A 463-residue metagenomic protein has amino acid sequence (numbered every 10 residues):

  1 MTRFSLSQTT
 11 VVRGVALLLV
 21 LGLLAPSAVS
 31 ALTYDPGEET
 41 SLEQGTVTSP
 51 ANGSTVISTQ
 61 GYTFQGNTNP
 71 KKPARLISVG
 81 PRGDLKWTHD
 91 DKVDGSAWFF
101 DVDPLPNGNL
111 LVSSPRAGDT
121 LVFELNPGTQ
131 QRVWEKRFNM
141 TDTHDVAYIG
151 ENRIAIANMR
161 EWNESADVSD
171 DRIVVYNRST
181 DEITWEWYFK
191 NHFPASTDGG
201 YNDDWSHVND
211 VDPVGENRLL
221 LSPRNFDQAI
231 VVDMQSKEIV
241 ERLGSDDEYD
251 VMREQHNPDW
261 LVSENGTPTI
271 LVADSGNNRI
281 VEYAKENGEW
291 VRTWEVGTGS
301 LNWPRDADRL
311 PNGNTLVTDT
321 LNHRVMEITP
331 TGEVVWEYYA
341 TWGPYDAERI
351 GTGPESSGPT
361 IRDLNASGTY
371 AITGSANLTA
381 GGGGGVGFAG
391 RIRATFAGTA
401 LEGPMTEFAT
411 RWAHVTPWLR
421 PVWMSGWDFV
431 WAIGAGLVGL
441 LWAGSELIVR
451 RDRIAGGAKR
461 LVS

Functional and structural regions predicted by a protein language model:
M1-G37, L42, S425-S463: Secretory targeting signatures
S49-N52, P104-N107, Y148-E151, P213-E216 (+3 more regions): Residue-level detector of Asp-centered blade-edge/turn motifs that repeat once per structural unit in beta-propeller
G61-P73, R116-D119, R160-A166, F226-Q228 (+4 more regions): Short glycine/acidic-enriched loop and turn motifs that connect beta-strands
G80-D84, L125-Q130, N177-D181, K190 (+4 more regions): Short loop/turn segments that connect beta-strands within beta-propeller blades
L85-A147: Blade-loop segments of beta-propeller domains
W87-G95, V133-N139, T180-D204, E238-V251 (+4 more regions): Surface-exposed loop and turn segments in beta-propeller and other repeat-based domains that flank or scaffold
F100-V102, V146, V211, P258 (+3 more regions): Hydrophobic core register within WD40 beta-propeller blades
N314-A435, G444-R450: Blade-level signature of beta-propeller repeat domains, shared across WD40, Kelch, NHL, RCC1 and BNR/Asp-box propellers
